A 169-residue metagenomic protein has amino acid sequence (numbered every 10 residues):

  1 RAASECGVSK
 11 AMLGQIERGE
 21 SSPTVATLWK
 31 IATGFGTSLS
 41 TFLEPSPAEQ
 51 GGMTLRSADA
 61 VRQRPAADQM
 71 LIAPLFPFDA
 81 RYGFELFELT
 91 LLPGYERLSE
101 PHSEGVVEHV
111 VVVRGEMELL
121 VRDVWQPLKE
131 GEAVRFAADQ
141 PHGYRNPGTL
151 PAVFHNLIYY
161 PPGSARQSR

Functional and structural regions predicted by a protein language model:
R1-G14: Short alpha-helical DNA-recognition segment
S9-M12, T24, S38: Short coil turns linking two alpha-helices in DNA-binding domains
A26-T41: DNA major-groove recognition helix of helix-turn-helix/homeodomain DNA-binding modules
S57, V61-E100, N156-I158: A short glycine-rich, His/Asp/Glu-containing loop-to-beta-strand
M70-L71, Y82, K129-E130, A138-S164: Ligand-binding loop in jelly-roll beta-barrel domains
L75, R122-A138: Short acidic-glycine-tyrosine-enriched beta hairpin
G105-R122: Glycine- and acidic-residue-biased ligand/ion/polar-headgroup-sensing regions
